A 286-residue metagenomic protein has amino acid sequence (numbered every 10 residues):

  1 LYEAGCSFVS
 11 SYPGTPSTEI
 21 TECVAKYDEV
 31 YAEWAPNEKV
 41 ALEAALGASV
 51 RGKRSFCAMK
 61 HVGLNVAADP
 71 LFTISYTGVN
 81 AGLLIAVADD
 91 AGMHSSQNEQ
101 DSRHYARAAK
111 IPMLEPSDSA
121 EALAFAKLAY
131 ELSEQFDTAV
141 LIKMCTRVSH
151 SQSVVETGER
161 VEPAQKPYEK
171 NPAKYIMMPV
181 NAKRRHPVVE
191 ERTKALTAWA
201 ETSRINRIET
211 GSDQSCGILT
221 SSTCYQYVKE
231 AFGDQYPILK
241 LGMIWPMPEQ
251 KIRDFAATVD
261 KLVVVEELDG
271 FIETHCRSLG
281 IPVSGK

Functional and structural regions predicted by a protein language model:
L1-S119, C145-R147, G211, Q235-I238 (+1 more regions): Thiamine diphosphate
A4, P116-K286: Flexible, low-complexity linker and terminal segments
